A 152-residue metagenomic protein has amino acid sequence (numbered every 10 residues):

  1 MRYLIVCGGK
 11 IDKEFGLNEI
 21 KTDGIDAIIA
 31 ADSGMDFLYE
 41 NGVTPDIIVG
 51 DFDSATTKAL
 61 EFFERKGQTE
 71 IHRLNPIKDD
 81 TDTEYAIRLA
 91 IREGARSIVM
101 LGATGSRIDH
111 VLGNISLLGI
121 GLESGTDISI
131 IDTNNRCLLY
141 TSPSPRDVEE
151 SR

Functional and structural regions predicted by a protein language model:
M1-F62: N-terminal beta-strand-loop-alpha-helix module at the start of alpha/beta ligand-binding or catalytic domains
V6, I29-D32, G50, H72-R73 (+2 more regions): General beta-strand structural signal in soluble alpha/beta enzymes
E70-R92: Short phosphate-binding loop-to-helix
D109-G119: Short Gly/Thr/Asp-enriched flexible loops that form oxyanion-binding sites at enzyme active sites
G119-L139: Class I SAM-dependent methyltransferase SAM-binding "motif I" and its flanking Rossmann-like core
Y140-R152: Single conserved hydrophobic/aromatic residue that forms the stacking wall/gate of nucleotide- or nucleobase-binding
